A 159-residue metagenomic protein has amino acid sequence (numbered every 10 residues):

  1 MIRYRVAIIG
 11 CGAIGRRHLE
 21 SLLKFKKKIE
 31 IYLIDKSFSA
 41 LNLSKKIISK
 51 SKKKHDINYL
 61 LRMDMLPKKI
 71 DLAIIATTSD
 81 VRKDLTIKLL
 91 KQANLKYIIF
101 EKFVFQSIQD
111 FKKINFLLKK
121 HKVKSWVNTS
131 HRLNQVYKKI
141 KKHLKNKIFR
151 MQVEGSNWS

Functional and structural regions predicted by a protein language model:
M1-K52: N-terminal Rossmann-like dinucleotide-binding module
R3, K28-I29, I70, L95 (+1 more regions): Core-facing hydrophobic residues within beta-strands of well-ordered domains
H18, L43-S44, L85, D110-F111 (+1 more regions): Residues at alpha-helix caps and immediate loop-helix transition turns in enzyme cores, especially N- and C-cap
E20-K24, K46, I87, K91 (+2 more regions): Short, well-ordered alpha-helices that flank and scaffold nucleotide-derived cofactor binding pockets
K28-I29, A93-Y97, H121-K124: A short helix->loop->beta-strand "cap" motif at the edges of active sites that frequently abuts
S51-L117: Beta-loop-alpha module in the N-terminal Rossmann-like domain of NAD(P)-dependent dehydrogenases, especially those
D64, L72, V104-S159: A contiguous active-site-proximal alpha/beta segment in oxidoreductase catalytic domains
